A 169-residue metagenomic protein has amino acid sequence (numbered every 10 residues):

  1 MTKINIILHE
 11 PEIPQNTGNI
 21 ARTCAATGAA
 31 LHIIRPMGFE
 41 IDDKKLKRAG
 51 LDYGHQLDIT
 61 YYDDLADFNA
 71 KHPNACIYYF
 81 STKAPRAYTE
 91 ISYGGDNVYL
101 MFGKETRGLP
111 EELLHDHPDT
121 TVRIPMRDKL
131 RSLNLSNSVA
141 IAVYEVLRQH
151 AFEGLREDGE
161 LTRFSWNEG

Functional and structural regions predicted by a protein language model:
M1-G169: Post-transcriptional modification and biogenesis factors for structured RNAs of the translation apparatus
